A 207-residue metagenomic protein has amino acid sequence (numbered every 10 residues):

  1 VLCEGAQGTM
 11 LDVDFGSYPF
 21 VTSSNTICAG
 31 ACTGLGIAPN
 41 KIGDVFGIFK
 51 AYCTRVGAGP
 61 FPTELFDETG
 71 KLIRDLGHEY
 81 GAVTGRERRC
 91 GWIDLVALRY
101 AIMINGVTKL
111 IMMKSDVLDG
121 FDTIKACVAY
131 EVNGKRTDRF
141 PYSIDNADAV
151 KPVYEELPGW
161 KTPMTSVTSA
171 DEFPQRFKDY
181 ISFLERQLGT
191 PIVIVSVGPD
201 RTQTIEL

Functional and structural regions predicted by a protein language model:
V1-L207: Non-transmembrane, aqueous-exposed alpha-helical and coiled segments at domain scale
